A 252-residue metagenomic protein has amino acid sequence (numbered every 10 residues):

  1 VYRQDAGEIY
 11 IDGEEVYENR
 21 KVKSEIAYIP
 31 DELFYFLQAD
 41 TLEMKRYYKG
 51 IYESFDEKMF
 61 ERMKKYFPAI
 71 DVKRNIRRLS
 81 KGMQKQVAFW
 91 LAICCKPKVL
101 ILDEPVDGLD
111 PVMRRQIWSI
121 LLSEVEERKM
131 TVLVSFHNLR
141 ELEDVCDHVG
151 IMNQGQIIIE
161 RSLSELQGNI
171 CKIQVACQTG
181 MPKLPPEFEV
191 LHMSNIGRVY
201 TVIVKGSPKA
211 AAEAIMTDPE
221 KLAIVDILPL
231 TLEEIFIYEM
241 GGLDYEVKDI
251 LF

Functional and structural regions predicted by a protein language model:
V1-N153, I159: ABC transporter nucleotide-binding domains
Q4, V22, V72, G168 (+2 more regions): Short, solvent-exposed coil/turn segments
E15, R74-R77, S162, L184 (+2 more regions): Short, solvent-exposed coil/turn linker segments
D40, S162, L228-T231: Short loop/turn segments at beta->alpha junctions
G50, R62-K65, S119, S123 (+4 more regions): Charged/polar, solvent-exposed surface patches and flexible loops
I117-G206: ABC transporter nucleotide-binding domain
C171-V247, F252: Short, charged/small-residue-rich alpha-helical element at the C-terminal edge of ABC transporter nucleotide-binding
